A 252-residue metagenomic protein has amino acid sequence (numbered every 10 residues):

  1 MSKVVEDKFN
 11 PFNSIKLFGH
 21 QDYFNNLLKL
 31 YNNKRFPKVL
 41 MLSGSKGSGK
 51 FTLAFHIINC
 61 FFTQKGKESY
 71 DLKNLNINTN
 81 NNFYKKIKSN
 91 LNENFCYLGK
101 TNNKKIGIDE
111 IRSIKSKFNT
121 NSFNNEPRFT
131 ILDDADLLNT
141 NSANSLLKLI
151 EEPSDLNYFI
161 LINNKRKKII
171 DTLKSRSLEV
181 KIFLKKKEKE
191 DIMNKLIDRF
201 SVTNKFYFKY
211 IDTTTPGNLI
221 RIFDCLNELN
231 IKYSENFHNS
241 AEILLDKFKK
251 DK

Functional and structural regions predicted by a protein language model:
M1-C60, K67-K86, D155-L156, K165-K252: Charged, glycine-rich active-site and insertion segments that engage polyanionic ligands
N25-Y31, Y84-K86, I108-F129, L137 (+1 more regions): Conserved alpha-helical scaffold flanking the Walker A/P-loop in AAA+ ATPase domains
R35-F36, K88-E93, N124-E126, P153-L156: Short loop/turn elements that form and flank the Walker-type P-loop nucleotide-binding site in RecA-like NTPase cores
L72-I106: AAA+/P-loop NTPase substrate/partner-engagement loops
N119, N144-L161: Conserved catalytic/switch belt of AAA+ P-loop NTPases
F129-I131, I160: Structural motif
D133-L137, N144-E151, K167: Catalytic acidic motif of RecA-like/P-loop NTPases
